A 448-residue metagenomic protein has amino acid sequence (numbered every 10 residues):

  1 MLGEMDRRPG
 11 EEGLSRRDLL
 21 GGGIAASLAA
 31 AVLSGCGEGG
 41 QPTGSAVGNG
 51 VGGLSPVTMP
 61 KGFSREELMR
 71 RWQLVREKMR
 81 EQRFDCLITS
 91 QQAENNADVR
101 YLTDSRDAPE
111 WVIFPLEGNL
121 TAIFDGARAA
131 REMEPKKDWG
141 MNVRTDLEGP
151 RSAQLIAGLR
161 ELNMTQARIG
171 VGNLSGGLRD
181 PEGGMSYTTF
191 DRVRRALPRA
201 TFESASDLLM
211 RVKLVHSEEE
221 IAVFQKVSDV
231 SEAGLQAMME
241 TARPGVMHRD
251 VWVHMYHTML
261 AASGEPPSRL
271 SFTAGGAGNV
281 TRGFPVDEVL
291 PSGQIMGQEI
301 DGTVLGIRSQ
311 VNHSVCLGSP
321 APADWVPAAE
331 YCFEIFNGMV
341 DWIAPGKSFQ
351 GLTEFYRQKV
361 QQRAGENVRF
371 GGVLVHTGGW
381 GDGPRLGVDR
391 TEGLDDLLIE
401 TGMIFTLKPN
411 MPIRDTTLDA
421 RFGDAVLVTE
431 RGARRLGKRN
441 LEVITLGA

Functional and structural regions predicted by a protein language model:
L2-D6, G10-L14, D18-L33, G37-A448: Active-site neighborhoods and metal-handling regions in enzymes and metal-associated proteins
